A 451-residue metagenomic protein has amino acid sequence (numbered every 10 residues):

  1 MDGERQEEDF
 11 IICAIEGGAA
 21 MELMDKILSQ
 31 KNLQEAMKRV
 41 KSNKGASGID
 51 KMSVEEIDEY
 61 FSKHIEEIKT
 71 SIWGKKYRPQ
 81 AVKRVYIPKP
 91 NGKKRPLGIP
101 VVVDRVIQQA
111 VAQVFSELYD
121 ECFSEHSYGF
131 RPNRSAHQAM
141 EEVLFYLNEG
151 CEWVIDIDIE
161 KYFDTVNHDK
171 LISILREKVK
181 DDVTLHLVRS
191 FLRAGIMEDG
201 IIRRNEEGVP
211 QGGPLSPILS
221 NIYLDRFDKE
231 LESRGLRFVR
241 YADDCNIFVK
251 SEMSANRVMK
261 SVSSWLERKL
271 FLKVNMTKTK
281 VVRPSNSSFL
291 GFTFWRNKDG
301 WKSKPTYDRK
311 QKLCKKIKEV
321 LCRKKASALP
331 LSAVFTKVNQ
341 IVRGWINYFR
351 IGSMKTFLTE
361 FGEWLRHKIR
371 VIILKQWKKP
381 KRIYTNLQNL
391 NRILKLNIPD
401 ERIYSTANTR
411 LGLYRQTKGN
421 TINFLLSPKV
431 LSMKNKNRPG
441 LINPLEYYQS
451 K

Functional and structural regions predicted by a protein language model:
M1-Q34: Charged, compositionally biased N-terminal leader segments and the immediate start of the first structured element
R5, F61, R78-A81: Extended, charge-enriched "interface" segments that sit outside catalytic cores
K41, G45-S53: Short, charged alpha-helical motifs in flexible N/C-terminal segments and linkers
S71-Y86, P90, E125-N286: Conserved polymerase palm-domain catalytic core
L97-V114, E121: Hydrophobic alpha-helical hairpins/lids featuring a short glycine-rich hinge
R193, K269-V334, I341-R343: A conserved non-catalytic segment of reverse transcriptases and RNA-directed RNA polymerases corresponding to the late
V334-P380: Non-catalytic, peripheral interaction segments enriched in hydrophobic/basic residues
K368, W377-K451: Extended C-terminal regions of large enzymes
